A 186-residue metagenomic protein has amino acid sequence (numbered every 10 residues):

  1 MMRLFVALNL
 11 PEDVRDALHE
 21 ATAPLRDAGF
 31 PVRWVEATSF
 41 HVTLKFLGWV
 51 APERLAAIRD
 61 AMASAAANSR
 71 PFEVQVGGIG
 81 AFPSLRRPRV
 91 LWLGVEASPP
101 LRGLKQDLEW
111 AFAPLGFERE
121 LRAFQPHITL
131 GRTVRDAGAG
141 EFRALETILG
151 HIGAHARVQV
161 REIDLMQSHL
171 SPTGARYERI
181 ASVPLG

Functional and structural regions predicted by a protein language model:
M1-G186: Histidine-dependent nucleotide/RNA phosphoesterase domain, centered on the 2H-phosphoesterase fold with its duplicated
